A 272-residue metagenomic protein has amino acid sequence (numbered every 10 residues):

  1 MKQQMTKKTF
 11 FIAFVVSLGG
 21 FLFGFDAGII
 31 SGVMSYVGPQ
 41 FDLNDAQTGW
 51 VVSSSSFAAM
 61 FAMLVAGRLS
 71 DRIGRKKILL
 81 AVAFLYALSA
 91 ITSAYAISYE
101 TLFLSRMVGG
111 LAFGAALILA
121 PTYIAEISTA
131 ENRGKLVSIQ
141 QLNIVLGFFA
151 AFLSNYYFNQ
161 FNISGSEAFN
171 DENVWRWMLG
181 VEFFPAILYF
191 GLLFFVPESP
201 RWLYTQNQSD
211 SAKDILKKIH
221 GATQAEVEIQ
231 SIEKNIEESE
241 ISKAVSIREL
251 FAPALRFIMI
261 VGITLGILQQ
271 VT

Functional and structural regions predicted by a protein language model:
M1-T272: Transmembrane-helix signature of 12-pass secondary carriers
